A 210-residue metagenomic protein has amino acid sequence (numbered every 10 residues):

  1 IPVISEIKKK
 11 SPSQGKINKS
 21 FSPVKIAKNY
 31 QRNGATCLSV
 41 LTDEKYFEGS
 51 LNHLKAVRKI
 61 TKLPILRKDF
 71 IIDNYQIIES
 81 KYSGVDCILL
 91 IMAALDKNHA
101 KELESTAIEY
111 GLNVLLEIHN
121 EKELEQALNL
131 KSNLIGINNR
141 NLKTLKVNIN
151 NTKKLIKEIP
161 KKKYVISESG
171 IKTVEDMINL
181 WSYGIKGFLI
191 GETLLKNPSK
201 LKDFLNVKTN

Functional and structural regions predicted by a protein language model:
P2, Q14-L115, E121-Q126, T152-L155: N-terminal active-site wall of soluble small-molecule enzyme domains
K8-K10, D43, F70, A93 (+4 more regions): Active-site beta-loop-alpha junctions enriched in small/polar residues
I72-G84, N120-L130, S167-I190, F204: Catalytic cores of alpha/beta
E79-H99, G136-L145, Y183-D203: Glycine-rich phosphate-binding active-site loops on the catalytic face of alpha/beta enzymes
L134-S182, F188: Catalytic-face loop-and-helix region of soluble metabolic enzyme cores
N151-I159, W181, L194-N210: C-terminal helical cap(s) of enzyme catalytic domains, especially alpha/beta-barrels
